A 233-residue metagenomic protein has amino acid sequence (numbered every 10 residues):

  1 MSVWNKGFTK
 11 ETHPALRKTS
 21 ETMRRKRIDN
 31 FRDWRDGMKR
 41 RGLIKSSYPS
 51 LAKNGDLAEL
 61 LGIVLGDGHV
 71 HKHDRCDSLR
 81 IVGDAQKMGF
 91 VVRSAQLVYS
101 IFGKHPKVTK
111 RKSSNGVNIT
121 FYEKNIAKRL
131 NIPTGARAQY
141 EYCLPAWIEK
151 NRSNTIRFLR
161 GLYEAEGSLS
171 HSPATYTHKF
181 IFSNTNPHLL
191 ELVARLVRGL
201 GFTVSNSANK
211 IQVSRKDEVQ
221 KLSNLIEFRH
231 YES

Functional and structural regions predicted by a protein language model:
M1-S233: Internal intein/HINT superfamily modules and their associated LAGLIDADG
